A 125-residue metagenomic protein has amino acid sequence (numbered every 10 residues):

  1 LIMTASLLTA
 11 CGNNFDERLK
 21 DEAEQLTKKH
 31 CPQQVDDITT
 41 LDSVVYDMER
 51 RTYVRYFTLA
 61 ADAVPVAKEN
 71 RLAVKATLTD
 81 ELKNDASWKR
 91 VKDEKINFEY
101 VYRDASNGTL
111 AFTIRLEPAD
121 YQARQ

Functional and structural regions predicted by a protein language model:
L1-T4: Sec-dependent signal peptide recognition, specifically the positively charged N-region followed immediately by
L7-A10: C-terminal motif of bacterial Sec signal peptides marking the signal peptidase cleavage site
G12-F15: Bacterial signal peptide processing site
K20-T40, V44: Post-signal peptide N-terminal segment of mature Sec-exported envelope proteins
V35-A61: Short edge beta-strands and adjacent turn/loop segments
F57-A61, Y102-S106, L116-P118: A mature extracytoplasmic/lumenal domain signature
P65-R90: Short, non-transmembrane amphipathic alpha-helical segments
L82-L110: A short amphipathic beta-strand at an alpha->beta junction
